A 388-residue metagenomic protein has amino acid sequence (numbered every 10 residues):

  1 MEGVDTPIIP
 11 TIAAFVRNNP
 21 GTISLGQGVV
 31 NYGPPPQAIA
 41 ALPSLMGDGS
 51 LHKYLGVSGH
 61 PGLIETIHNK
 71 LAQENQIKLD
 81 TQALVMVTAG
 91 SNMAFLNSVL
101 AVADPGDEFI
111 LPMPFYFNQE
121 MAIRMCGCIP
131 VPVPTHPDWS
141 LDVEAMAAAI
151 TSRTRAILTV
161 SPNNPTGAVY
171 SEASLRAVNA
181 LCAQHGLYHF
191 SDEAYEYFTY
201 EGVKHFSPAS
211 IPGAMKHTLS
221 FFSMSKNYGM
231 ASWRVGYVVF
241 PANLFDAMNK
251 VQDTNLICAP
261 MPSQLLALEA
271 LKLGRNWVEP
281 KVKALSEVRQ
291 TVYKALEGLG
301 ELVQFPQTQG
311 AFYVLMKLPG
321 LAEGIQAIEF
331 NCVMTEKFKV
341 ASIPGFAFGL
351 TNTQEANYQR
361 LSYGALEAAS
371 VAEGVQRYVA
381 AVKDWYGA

Functional and structural regions predicted by a protein language model:
E2-A89, N97, A270-L273, D384-A388: N-terminal small-domain helix-loop-helix segment of the aminotransferase-like
N19, C126, Q184-H185, F338: Helix C-cap/helix->beta junction micro-motif
L51-A180, Y197-E201, H205-P212, A369 (+2 more regions): Conserved core of the PLP fold type I
I211, K216-S286, Q290-G298, V382: Conserved core segment of the aminotransferase class I/II
L268, K283-Y293, F305-L318, N357: Conserved glycine-rich beta-strand-loop-beta hairpin in the small C-terminal domain of fold type I
A322-F330, A368-E373: Short, conserved charged micro-motifs
E336-S342, F348-A388: PLP-dependent enzyme catalytic core of the Aspartate aminotransferase-like
